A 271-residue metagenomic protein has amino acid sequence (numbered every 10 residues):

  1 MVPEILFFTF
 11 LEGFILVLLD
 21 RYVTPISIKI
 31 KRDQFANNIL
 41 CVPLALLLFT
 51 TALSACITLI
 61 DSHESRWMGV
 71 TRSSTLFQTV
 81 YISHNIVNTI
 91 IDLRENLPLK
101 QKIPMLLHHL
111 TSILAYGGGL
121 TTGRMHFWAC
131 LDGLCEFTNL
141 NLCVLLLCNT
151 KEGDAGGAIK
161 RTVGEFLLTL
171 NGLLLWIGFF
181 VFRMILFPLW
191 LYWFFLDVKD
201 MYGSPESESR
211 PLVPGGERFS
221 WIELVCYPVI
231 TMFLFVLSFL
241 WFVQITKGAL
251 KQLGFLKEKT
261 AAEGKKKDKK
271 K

Functional and structural regions predicted by a protein language model:
M1-D132, E152-K271: Membrane-helix and juxtamembrane interface regions of eukaryotic multi-pass membrane proteins
L134-L145: Alpha-helical transmembrane segments and their membrane-interface exit regions
L147-T150: C-terminal transmembrane helix end/exit motif
